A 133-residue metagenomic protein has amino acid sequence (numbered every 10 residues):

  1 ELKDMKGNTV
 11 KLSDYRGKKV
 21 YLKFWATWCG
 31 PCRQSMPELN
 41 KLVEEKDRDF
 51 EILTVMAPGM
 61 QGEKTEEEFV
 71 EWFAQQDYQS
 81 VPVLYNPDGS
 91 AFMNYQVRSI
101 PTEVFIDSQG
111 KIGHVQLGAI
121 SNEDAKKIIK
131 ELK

Functional and structural regions predicted by a protein language model:
E1-V20, E44: A short beta-strand-turn-helix
R16, F24-K41: Conserved redox-active cysteine motifs that mediate thiol-disulfide chemistry, especially di-cysteine Cys-X(1-2)-Cys
Y21-L22, I52, E103: Hydrophobic beta-strand anchors of alpha/beta hydrolase catalytic cores
A26-P31, R48, P58-Q61, G89-A91 (+2 more regions): Solvent-exposed loop/turn segments at secondary-structure junctions within structured extracellular/periplasmic domains
Q34, K41-R48, A74-Y78, K111 (+1 more regions): Sec-exported extracytoplasmic/periplasmic mature domains
D49-K64, Q79-D88: Thiol-based oxidoreductase modules, predominantly thioredoxin-like and allied folds used for disulfide exchange
E68-Q109: Short, internal strand/loop/helix patches that form the active-site neighborhood or redox-interaction surface
F105-K133: Thiol-/selenol-based redox modules, centered on thioredoxin-like and closely related oxidoreductase domains
